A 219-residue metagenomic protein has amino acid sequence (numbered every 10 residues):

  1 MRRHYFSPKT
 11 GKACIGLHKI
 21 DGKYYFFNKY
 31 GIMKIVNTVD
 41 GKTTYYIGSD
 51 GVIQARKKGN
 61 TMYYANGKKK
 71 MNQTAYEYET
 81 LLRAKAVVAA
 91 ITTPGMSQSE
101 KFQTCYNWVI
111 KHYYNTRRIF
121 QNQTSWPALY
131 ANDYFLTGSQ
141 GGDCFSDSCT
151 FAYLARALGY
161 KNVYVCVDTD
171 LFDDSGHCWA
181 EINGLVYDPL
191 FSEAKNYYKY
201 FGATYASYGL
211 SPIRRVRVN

Functional and structural regions predicted by a protein language model:
M1-Y78, V167-E181: Extracellular adhesion/carbohydrate-binding repeat motifs centered on closely spaced tryptophans
K34-N37, K68-E77, T124, A128-F135 (+2 more regions): General structural signal for secondary-structure boundaries
Y76-T137: Secondary-structure boundary elements
N122-W126, G141, D170-F172: A glycine-rich, coil/turn loop motif that links secondary-structure elements
A131-S146, R156: Periplasmic OmpA-like peptidoglycan-binding domain that tethers envelope proteins to the cell wall
S146-S211: Hydrophobic/aromatic-rich core segments of domains that either
R217-N219: Short, solvent-exposed mixed-charge patches
